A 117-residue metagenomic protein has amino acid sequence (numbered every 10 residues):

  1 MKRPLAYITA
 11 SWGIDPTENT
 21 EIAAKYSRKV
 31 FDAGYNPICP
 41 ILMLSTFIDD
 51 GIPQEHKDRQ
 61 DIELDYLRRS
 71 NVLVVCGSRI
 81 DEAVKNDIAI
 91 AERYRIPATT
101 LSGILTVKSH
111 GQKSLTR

Functional and structural regions predicted by a protein language model:
M1-T116: Catalytic phosphate/metal-binding cores of nucleic-acid and nucleotide-processing enzymes, i.e., regions that mediate
